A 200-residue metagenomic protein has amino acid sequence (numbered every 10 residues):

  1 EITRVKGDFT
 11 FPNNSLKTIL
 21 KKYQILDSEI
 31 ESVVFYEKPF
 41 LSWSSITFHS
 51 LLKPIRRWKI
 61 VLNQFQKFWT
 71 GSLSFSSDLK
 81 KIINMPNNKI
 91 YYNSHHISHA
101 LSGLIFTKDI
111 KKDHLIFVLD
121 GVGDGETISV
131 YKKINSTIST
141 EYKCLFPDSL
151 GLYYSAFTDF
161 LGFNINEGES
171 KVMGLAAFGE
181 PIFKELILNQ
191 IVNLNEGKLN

Functional and structural regions predicted by a protein language model:
E1-N200: Short acidic/glycine-rich loops and adjacent helix/strand connectors that line catalytic pockets where negatively
